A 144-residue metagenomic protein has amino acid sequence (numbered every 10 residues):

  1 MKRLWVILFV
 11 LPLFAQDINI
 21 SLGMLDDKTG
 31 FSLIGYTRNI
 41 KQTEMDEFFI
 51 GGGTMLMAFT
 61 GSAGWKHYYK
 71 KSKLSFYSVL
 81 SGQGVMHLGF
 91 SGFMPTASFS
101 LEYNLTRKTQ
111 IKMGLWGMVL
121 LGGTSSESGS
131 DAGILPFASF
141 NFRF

Functional and structural regions predicted by a protein language model:
R3-F14: Sec-dependent N-terminal signal peptides
Q16-G23: Cleaved targeting-peptide boundary
M24-T29: Short polar catalytic/cofactor-binding loops
F31, H87-S91, G122-S126: Outer-membrane beta-barrel proteins
S32, D131-F144: Outer-membrane beta-barrel "beta-signal"
G35-M113, S139-F142: Gram-negative (and chloroplast) outer-membrane scaffold detector with strong preference for beta-barrel transmembrane
W116: C-terminal binding/interaction regions
